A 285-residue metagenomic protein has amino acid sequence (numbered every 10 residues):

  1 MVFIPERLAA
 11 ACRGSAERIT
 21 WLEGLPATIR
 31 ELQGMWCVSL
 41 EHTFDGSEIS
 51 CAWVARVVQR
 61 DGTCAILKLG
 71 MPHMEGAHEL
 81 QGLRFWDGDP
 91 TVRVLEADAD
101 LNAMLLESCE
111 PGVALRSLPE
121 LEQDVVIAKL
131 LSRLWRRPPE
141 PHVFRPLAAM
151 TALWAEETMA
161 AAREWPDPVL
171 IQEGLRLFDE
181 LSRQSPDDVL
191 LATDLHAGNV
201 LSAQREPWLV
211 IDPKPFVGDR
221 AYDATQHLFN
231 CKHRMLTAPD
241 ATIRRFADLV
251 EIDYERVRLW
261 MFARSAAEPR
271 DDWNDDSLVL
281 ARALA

Functional and structural regions predicted by a protein language model:
M1-T91, A203-W208, L284-A285: Conserved NTP-binding catalytic cores of kinases and kinase-like/nucleotidyltransferase enzymes across multiple kinase
V2-F3, V113-L170, P215-V217: A cross-family kinase active-site recognition segment
W21-Q33, P139-T193, A203-R205, D248: An alpha-helical support segment within catalytic cores of ATP-dependent transferases
E23-P26, D61-L105, C109, V113-L134 (+1 more regions): A conserved alpha-helical element in kinase catalytic cores
F44, E48-V58, I66-L67, V94 (+1 more regions): Active-site acidic catalytic loop and adjacent metal/ATP-binding pocket of ATP-dependent phosphoryl transfer enzymes
A160-A161, W165-P166, A238, E268-A285: ATP/Mg2+ or Mg2+-diphosphate-binding catalytic cores that bind nucleotide phosphates or diphosphates via glycine-rich
S202-E255: Active-site Asp-x-Gly
W260-M261: Short alpha-helical scaffolding segments that buttress acidic/His motifs in well-ordered protein cores
